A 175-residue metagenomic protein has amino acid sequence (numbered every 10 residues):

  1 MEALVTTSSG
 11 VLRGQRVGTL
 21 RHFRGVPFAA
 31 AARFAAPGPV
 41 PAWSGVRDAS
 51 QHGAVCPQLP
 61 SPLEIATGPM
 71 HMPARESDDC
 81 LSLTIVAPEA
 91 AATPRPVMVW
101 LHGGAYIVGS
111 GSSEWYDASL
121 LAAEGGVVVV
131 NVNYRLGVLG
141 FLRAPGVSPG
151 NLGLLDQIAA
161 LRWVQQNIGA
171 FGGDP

Functional and structural regions predicted by a protein language model:
M1-N151: Non-catalytic accessory segments of hydrolases
S9, D156, G173-D174: Acidic/polar residues in short coil/turn loops that connect beta-strands within repeat-based beta-sheet scaffolds
C80, S148-A170: Alpha/beta-hydrolase active-site loop
A91, A123, R162, G169-G172: Residue-level signal for alpha-helix termini/capping positions
P96, V164, F171-P175: Alpha/beta-hydrolase fold nucleophile elbow
F141-P145, G169-P175: Alpha/beta-hydrolase
